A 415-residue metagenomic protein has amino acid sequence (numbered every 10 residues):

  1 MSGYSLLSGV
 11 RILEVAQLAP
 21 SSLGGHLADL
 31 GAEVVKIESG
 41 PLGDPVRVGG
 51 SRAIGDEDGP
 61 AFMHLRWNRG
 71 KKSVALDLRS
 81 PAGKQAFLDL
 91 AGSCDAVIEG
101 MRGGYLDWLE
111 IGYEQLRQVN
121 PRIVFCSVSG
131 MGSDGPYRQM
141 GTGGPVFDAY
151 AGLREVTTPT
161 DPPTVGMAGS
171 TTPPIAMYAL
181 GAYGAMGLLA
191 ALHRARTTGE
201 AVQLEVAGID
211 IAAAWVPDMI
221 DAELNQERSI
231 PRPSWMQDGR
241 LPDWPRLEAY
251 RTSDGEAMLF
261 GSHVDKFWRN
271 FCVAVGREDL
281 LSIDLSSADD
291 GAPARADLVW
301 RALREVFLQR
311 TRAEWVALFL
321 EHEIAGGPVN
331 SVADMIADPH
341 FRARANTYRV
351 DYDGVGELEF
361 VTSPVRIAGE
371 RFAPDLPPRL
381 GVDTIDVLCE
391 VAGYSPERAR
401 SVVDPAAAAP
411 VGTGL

Functional and structural regions predicted by a protein language model:
M1-G187, A191-T197, R379, I385-L415: N-terminal helix-loop segment corresponding to the beta1-alpha1 unit of nucleotide/adenylate-binding folds
P41, G130-G132, G208-W215, D254-E256 (+2 more regions): Glycine-rich beta-alpha junction loops
H64, P231-P242, E248-A249, V355-L358 (+2 more regions): Short Gly/Pro-enriched turn/cap motifs at secondary-structure boundaries
S133, P163-P174, R196-A212, G239-R240 (+1 more regions): Conserved Rossmann-fold dehydrogenase catalytic segment
A191-Q237: Substrate-binding/catalytic subdomain of NAD(P)-dependent oxidoreductase enzymes
R240-L241, R246-H322, G326: Aromatic-enriched alpha-helical interface/lid elements that frame and gate functional surfaces
E321-P374: A glycine-rich dinucleotide-binding beta-alpha-beta segment and adjacent secondary-structure elements that constitute
L358-P396: C-terminal active-site "lid" helix and adjoining low-complexity regulatory extension at the edge of ATP-using catalytic
